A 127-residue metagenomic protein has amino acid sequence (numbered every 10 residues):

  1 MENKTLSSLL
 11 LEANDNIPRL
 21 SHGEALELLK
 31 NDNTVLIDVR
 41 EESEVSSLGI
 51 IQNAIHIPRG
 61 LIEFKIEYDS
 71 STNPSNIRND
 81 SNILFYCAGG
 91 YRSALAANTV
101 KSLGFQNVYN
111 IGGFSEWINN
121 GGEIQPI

Functional and structural regions predicted by a protein language model:
M1-T34, E42-N82, Y91-I127: Rhodanese-like catalytic fold shared by cysteine-dependent sulfurtransferases and DSP/PTP-type phosphatases
Y86: Short, surface-exposed ligand- or partner-binding patches at beta-edge/loop junctions that are enriched in aromatics
